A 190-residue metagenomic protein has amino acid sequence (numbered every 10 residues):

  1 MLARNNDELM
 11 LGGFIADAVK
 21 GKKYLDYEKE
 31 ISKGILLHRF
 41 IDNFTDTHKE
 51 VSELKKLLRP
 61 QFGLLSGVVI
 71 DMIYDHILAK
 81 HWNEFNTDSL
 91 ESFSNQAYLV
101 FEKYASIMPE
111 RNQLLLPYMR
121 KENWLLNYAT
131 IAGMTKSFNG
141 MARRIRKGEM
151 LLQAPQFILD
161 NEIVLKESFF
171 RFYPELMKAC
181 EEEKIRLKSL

Functional and structural regions predicted by a protein language model:
M1-L190: N-terminal leader/auxiliary helical segments
